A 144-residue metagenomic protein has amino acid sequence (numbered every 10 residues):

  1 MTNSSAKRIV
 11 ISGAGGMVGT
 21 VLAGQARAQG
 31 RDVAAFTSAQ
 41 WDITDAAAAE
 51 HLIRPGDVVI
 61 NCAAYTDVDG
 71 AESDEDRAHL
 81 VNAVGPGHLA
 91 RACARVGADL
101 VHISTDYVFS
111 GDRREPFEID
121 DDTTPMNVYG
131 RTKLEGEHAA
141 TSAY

Functional and structural regions predicted by a protein language model:
K7-A28: N-terminal Rossmann NAD(P)H-binding glycine-rich loop of SDR-like oxidoreductase domains
S12, F36, C62-A63, L100-T105 (+1 more regions): SDR active-site strand-loop-helix element
V21, Q25, A92, A139: Rossmann-fold NAD(P)-dependent oxidoreductase module
R27-A49: Adenosine-cofactor binding site in Rossmann-like domains, unifying the SAM/SAH pocket of S-adenosylmethionine-dependent
Q29, R95-G97, A143: Helix C-cap/helix->beta junction micro-motif
I43-V81, A92-V96: NAD(P)H-binding glycine-rich loop region in Rossmannoid oxidoreductase-like domains and their noncatalytic homologs
S73, L80, G85-H88, V108-Y144: Catalytic helix-loop patch of NAD(P)-dependent Rossmann-fold dehydrogenases
